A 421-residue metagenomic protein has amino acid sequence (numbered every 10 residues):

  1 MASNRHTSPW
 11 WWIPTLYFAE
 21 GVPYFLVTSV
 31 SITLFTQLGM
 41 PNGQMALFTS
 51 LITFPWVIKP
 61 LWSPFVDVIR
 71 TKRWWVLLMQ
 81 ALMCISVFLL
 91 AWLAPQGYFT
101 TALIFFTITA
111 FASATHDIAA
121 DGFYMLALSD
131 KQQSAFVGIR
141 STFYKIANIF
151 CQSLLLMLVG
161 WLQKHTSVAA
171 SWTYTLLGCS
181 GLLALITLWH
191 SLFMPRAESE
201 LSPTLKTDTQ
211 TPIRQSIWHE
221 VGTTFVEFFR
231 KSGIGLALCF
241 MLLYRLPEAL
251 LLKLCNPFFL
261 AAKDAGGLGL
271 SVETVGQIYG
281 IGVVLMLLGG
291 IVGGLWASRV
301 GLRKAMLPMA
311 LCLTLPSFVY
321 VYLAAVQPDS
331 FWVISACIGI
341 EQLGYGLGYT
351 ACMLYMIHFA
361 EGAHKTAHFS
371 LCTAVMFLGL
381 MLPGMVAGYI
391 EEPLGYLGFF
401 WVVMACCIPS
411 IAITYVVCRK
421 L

Functional and structural regions predicted by a protein language model:
A2-T7, A197-A237: Juxtamembrane intracellular "pre-TM" segments in multi-pass secondary transporters
S3-W56, G235-F240, Y244-D264: Helix-loop boundary and gating motifs at the non-cytosolic
M40-F54, D264-L285, V333, A367 (+1 more regions): Loop-to-transmembrane helix entry
W56, A135-V159, T373-G384: Glycine-rich segments within core transmembrane alpha-helices of 12-TM secondary carriers
V57-T71, G289-K304, E391-E392: Helix-to-loop junctions at the C-terminal end of transmembrane segments in multipass secondary transporters
L77, A81-G97, L311-D329: C-terminal ends and interior cores of transmembrane alpha-helices in multi-pass membrane transporters/permeases
S180-S202, I413-C418: C-terminal membrane-cytosol helix-exit motif in multi-pass small-molecule transporters
R303-C352: C-terminal transmembrane helical hairpin of 12-TM major facilitator-type secondary transporters
